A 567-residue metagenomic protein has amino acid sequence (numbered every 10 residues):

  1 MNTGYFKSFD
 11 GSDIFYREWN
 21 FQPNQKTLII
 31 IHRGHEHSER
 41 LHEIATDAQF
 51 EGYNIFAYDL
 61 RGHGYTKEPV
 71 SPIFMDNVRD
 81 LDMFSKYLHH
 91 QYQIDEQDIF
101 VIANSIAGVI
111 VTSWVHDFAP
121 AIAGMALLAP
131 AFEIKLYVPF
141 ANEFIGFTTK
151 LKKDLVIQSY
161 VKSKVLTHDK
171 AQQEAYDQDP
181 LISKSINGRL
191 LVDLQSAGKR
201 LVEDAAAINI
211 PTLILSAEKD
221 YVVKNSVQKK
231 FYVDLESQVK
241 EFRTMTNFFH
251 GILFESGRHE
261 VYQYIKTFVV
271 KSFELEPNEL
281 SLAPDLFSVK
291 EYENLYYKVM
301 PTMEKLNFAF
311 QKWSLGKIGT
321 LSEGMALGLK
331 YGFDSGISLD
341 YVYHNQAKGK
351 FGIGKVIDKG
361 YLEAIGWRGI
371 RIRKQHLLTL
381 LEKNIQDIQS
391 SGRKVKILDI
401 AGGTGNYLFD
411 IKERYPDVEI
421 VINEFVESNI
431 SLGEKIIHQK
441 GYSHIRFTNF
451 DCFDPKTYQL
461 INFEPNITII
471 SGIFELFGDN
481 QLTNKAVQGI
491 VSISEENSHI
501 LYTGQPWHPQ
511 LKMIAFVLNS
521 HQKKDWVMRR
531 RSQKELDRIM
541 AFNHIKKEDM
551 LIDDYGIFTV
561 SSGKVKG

Functional and structural regions predicted by a protein language model:
H35-H37, G64-D95: Catalytic nucleophile-loop/oxyanion-hole region of alpha/beta-hydrolase and closely related hydrolase-like folds
A45-E68: Conserved alpha/beta-hydrolase
I208, I214-S216: Short beta-strand/loop motif that positions the catalytic acidic residue of the alpha/beta-hydrolase fold
I210, K224-V233: Short alpha-helix in the alpha/beta-hydrolase fold that links the catalytic acid
T246-Y292: Catalytic active-site module of serine/aspartate enzymes centered on a nucleophile-bearing elbow/loop
S322-Q389: Class I SAM-dependent methyltransferase Rossmann-like catalytic core, especially the SAM/SAH-binding loop
Y361-A364, L378-K383, N406-E419, F425-H444 (+2 more regions): Class I (Rossmann-like) S-adenosyl-L-methionine-dependent methyltransferase catalytic domain, capturing the SAM-binding
F477-G489: A short, conserved alpha-helix within the catalytic core of class I
